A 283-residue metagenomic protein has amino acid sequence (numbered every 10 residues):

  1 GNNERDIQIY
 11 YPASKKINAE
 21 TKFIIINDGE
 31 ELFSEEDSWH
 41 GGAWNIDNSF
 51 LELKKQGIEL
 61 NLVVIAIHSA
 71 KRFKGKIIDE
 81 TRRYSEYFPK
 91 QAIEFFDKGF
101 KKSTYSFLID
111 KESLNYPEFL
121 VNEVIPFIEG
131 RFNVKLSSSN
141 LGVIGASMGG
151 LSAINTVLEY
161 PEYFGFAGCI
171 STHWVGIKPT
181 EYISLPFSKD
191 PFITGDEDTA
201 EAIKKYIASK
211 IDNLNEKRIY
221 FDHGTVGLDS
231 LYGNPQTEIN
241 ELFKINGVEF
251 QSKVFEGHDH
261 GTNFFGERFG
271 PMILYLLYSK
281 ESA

Functional and structural regions predicted by a protein language model:
G1-A283: Non-catalytic cap/lid and distal C-terminal segments of serine-dependent acyl enzymes
